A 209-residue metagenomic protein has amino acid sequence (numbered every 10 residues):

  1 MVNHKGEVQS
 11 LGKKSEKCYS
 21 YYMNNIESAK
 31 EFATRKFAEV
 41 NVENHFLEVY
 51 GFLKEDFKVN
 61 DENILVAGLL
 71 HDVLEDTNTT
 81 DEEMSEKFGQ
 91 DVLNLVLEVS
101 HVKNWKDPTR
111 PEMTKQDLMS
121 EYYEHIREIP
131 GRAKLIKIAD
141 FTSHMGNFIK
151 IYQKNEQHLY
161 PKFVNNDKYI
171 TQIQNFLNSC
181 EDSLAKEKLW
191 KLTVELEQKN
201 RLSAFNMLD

Functional and structural regions predicted by a protein language model:
V2, E7-V8, E16: Acidic, Ala/Val/Gly-enriched low-complexity intrinsically disordered segments
G12-D209: Active-site helical microenvironments for divalent-metal-assisted chemistry
